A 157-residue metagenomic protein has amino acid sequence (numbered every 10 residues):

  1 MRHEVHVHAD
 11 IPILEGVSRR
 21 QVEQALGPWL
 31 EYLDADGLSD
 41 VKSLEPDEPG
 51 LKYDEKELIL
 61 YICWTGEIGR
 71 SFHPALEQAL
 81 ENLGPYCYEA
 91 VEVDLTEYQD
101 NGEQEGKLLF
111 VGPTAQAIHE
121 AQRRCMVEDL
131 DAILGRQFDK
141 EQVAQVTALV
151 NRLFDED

Functional and structural regions predicted by a protein language model:
M1-E31: Short, extreme N-terminal segment that most often corresponds to the first beta-strand
A25-Y32, S39-D157: Charged interaction segments
